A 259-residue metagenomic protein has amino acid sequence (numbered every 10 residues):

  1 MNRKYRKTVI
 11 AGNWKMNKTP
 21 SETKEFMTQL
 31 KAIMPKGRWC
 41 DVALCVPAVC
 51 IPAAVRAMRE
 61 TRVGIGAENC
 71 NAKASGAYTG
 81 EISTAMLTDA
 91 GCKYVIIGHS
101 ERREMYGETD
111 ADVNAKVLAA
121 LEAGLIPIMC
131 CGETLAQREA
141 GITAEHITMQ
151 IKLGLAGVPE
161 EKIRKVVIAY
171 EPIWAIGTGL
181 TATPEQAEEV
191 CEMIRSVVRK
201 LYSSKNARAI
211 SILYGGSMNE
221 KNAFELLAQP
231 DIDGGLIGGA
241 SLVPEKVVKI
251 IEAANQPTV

Functional and structural regions predicted by a protein language model:
M1-V259: Active-site loop-to-helix "anion-binding N-cap" substructures in soluble metabolic enzymes
